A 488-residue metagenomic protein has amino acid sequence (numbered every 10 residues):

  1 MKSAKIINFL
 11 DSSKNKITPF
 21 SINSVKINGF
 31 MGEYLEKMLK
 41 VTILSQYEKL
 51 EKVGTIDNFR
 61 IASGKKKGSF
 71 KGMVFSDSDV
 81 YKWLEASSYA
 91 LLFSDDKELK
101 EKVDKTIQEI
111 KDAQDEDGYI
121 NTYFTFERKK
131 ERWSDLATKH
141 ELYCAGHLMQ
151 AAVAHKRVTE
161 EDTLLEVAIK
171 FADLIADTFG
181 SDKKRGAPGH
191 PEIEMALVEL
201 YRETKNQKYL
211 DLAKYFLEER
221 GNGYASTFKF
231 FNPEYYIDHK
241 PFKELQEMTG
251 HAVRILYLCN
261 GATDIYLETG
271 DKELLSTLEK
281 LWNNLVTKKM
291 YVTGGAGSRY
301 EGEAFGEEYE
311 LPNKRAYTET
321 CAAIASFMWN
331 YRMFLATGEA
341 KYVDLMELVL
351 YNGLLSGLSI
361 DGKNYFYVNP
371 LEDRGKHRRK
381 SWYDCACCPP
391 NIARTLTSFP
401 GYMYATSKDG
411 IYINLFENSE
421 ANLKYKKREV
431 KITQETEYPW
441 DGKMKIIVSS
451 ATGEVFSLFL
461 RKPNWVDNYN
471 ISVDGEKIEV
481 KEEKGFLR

Functional and structural regions predicted by a protein language model:
K2-R488: Glycan-recognition and catalytic cores of secretory/periplasmic carbohydrate-active enzymes
